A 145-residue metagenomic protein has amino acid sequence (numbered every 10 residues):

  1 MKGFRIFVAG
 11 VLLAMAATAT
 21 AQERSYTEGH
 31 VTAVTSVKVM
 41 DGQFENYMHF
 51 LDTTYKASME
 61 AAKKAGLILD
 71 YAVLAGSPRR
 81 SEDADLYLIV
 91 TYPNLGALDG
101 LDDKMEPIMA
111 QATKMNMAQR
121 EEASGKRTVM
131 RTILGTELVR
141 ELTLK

Functional and structural regions predicted by a protein language model:
M1-V11: Bacterial N-terminal signal peptides that target proteins for export
A16-T18: N-terminal signal peptide c-region/cleavage motif recognized by signal peptidases
E23-Y26, A57, A61-L69, I89-T136: An amphipathic, aromatic/His-enriched active-site/gating alpha helix that lines ligand/cofactor pockets
T27-G42, L86: Acidic/histidine-rich, surface-exposed loop or edge segments in extracytoplasmic proteins
T35, Y47, L88, L98: Hydrophobic pocket/interface hotspot
M40-Y87: N-terminal, post-signal-peptide region of Sec/Tat-exported proteins
D41, Y92-N94, R140: Non-catalytic surface loops within mature trypsin-like serine protease
S81, G135-K145: A beta-strand edge to alpha-helix "cap/lid" segment located at domain peripheries
